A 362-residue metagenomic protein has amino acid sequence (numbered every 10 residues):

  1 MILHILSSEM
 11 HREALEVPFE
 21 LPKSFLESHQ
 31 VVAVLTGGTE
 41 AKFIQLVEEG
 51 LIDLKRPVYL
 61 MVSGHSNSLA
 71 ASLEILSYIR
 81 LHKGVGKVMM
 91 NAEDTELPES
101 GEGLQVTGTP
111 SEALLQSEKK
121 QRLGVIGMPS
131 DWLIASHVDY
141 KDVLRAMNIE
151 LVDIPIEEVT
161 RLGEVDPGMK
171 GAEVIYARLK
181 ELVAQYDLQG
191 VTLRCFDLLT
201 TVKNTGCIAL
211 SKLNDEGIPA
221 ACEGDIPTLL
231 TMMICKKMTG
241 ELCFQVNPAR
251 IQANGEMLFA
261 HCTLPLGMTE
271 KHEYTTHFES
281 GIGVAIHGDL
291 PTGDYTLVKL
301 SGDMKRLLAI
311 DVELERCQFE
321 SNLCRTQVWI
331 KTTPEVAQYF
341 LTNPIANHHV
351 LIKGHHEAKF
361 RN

Functional and structural regions predicted by a protein language model:
M1-E9, A33, K119-S130, A346-H356: Short hydrophobic beta-strand segments
S7-K119, S130-A135, M257-H261: Cofactor- and metal-binding active-site motifs of prokaryotic enzymes that mediate redox/radical or nucleophilic
S8-M10, G38-T39, M128-D131, F196-L198 (+5 more regions): Short, glycine-/Ser/Thr-/acidic-enriched flexible segments
T36-G38, G64, P219-T228, L351-H355: Active-site nucleophile and cofactor-binding loops and adjacent substrate-binding regions of central metabolic enzymes
S77-E241: Conserved, well-structured core segments that form the ligand-binding/active-site neighborhood of functional domains
C222-G267: A structural-propensity feature for long, helix-poor, extended segments
I251-K305: C-terminal structural cap/anchor segments
I286-N362: Extended hydrophobic packing segments that form well-structured cores
